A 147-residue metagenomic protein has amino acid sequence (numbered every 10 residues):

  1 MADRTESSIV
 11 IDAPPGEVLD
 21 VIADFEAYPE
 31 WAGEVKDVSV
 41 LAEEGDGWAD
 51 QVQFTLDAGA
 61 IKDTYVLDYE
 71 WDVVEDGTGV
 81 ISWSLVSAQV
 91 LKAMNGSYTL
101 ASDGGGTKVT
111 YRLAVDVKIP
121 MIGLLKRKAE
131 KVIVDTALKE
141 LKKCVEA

Functional and structural regions predicted by a protein language model:
M1-G47, E140: Hydrophobic ligand-binding cavity/cleft-lining segments
I9, V90-A93, V132: Amphipathic alpha-helical hairpins
E26, E130, V134, L138-E146: Short amphipathic alpha-helical signal-transduction/dimerization elements
P29-G33, D37-E44, T55-G106, A114-D116 (+1 more regions): Hydrophobic-ligand binding "helix-grip"
D50-V52: Short, well-structured hydrophobic secondary-structure segments
A114-T136: A short acidic/glycine-rich loop-to-helix N-cap element
